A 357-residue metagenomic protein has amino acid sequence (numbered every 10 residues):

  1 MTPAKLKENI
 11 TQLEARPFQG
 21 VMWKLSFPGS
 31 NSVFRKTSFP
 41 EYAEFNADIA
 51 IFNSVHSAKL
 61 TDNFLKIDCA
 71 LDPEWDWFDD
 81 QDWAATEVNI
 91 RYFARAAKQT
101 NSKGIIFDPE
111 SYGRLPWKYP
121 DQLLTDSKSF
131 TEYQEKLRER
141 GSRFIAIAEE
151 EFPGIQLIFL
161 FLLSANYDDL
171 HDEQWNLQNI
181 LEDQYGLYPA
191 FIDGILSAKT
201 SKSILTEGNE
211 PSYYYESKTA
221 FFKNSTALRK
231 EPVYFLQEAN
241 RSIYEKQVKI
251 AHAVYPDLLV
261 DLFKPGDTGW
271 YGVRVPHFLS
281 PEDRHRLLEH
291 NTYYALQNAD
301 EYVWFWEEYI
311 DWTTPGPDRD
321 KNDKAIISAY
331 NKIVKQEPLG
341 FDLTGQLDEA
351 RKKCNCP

Functional and structural regions predicted by a protein language model:
M1-P357: Glycan-processing catalytic domains of CAZymes
